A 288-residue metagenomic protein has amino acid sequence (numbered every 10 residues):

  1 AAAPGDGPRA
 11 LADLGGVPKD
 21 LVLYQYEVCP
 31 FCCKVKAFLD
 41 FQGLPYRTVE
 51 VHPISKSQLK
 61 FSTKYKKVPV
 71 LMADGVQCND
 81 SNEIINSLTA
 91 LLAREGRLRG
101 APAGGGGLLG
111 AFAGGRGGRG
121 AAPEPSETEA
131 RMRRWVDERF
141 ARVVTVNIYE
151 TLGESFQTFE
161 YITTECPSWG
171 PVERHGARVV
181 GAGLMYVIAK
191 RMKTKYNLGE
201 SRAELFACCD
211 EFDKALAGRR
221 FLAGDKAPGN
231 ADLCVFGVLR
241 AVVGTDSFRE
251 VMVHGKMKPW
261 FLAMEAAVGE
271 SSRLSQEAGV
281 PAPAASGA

Functional and structural regions predicted by a protein language model:
A1-V172, G287: GST-like domain detector, emphasizing the conserved glutathione-binding G-site in the N-terminal thioredoxin-like
F38, S87, C208-E211, A215 (+1 more regions): Alpha-helical recognition domains of nuclear gene-regulatory proteins
E50-V51, K226, Q276-V280: Acidic carboxylate-rich catalytic motifs and surrounding loops in phosphoryl-/glycosyl-chemistry enzymes
R131, V136-P259: GST-like fold's C-terminal all-alpha helical module
F236-A288: Long, positively charged, glycine-interspersed low-complexity recognition regions
